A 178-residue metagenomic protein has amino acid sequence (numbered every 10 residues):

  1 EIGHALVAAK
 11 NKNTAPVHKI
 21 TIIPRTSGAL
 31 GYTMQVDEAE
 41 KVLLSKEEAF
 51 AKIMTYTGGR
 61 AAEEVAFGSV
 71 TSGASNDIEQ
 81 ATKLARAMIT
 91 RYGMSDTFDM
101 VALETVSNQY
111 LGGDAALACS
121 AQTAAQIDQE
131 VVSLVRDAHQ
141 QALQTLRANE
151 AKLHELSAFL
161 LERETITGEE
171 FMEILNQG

Functional and structural regions predicted by a protein language model:
E1-G178: Soluble catalytic regions of large protease machineries
